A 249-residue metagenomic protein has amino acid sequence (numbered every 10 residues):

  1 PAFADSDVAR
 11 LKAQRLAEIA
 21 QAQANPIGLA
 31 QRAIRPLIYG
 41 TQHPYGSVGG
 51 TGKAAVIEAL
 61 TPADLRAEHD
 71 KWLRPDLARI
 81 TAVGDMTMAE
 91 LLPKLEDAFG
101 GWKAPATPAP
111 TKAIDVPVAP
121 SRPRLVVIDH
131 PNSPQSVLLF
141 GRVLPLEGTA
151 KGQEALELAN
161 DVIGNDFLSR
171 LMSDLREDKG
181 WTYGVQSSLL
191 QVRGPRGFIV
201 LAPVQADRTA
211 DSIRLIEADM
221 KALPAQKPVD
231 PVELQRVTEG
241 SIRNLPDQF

Functional and structural regions predicted by a protein language model:
P1-F3, A98-A106, A218-P228: A common structural junction motif
D5-S6, E90-P93, G148-G152, T209-S212: Solvent-exposed, non-transmembrane alpha-helical starts
S6-A17: Short, glycine/charge-rich beta-strand/loop segments that flank catalytic centers and engage negatively charged groups
A9, Q21-L77, G101-A150, D161-A210 (+1 more regions): Non-catalytic beta-strand/loop surface segments
G84-A89, Q205-T209: Helix N-cap motif at beta-to-alpha junctions
L95-E96, A159, I213-M220: Short amphipathic C-terminal alpha-helix that caps PH/PH-like domains
E239, L245-F249: Short, intrinsically disordered, charge-balanced linker/junction segments flanking boundaries in proteins
